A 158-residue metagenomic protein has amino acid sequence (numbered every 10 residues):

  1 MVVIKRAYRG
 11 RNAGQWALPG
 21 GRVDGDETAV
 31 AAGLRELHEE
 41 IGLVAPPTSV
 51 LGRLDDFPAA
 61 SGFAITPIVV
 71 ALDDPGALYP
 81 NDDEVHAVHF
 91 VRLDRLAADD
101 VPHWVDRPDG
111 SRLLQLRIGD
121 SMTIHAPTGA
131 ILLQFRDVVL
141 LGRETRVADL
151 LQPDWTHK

Functional and structural regions predicted by a protein language model:
M1-L18: N-terminal strand-loop-strand
A7-G10, D24, D73-G76, L96: Short, charged/polar surface micro-motifs in flexible loops or helix N-caps
N12-G14, P46, T66: A generic structural signal for short beta-strands and their flanking turns/coil linkers
L18-G52, R92: The catalytic Nudix box helix
R35, E39, T66-V70, Q134: Residue-level signal for well-ordered alpha-helical scaffold segments within enzymatic catalytic domains
V50-P67, P75-K158: Nudix hydrolase/Nudix homology domain
